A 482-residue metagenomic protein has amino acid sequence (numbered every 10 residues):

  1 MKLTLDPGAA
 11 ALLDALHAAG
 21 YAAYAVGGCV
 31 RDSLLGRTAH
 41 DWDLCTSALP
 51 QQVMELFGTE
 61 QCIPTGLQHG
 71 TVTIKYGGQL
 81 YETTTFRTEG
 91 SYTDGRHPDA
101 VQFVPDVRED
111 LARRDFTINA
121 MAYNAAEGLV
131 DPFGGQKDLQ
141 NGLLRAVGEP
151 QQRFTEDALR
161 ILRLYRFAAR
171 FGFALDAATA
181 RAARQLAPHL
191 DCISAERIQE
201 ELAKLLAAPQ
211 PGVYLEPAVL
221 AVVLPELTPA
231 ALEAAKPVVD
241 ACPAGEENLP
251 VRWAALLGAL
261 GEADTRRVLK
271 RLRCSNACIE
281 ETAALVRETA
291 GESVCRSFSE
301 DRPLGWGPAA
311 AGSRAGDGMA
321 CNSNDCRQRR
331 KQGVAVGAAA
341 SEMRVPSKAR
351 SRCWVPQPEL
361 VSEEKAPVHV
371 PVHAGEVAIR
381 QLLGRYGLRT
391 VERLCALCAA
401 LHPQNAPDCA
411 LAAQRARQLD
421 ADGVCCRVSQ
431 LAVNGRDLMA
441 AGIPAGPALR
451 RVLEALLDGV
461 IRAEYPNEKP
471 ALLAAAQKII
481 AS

Functional and structural regions predicted by a protein language model:
M1-S482: Catalytic cores of the polymerase beta-like nucleotidyltransferase superfamily and closely associated nucleotide
